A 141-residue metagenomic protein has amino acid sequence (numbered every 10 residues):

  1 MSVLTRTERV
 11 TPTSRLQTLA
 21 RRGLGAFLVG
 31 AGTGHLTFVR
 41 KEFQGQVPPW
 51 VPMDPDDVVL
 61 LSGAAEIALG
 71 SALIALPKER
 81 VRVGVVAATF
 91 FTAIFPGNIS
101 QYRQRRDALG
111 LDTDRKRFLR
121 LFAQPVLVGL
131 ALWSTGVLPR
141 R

Functional and structural regions predicted by a protein language model:
M1-R141: Short amphipathic, positively biased membrane-proximal segments that drive organelle/inner-membrane targeting
